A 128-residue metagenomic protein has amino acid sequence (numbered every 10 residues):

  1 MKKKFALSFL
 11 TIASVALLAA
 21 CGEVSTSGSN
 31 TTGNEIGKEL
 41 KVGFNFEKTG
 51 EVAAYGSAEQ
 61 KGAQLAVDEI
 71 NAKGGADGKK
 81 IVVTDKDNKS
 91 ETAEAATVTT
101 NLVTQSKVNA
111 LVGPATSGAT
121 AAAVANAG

Functional and structural regions predicted by a protein language model:
M1-K41, A72-G75: Short, low-complexity disordered leader/linker segments with a strong preference for bacterial N-terminal type II
L10, F44-E47, D68, T100: Short, functionally important structural connectors and interaction interfaces within domains
L10, V52, T84: Generic anion/oxyanion-binding catalytic loop in active/binding sites
K38-S57, P114-A115: Short beta-strand segments enriched in small/hydrophobic residues
Y55-E59, K73-G128: Beta-alpha junction/loop-to-helix N-cap segments that form part of ligand/metal-binding clefts
Q64-A76: Flexible, small-residue-rich helix->loop connector segments that border functional cores
